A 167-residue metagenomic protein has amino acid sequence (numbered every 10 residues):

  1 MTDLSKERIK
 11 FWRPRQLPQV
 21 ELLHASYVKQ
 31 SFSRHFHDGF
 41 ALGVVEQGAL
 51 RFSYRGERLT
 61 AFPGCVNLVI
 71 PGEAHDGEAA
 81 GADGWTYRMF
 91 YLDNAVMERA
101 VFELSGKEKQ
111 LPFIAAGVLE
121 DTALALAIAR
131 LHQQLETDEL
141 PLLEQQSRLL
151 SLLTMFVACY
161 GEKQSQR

Functional and structural regions predicted by a protein language model:
D3-Q110, T137-D138: N-terminal regulatory/effector-sensing and dimerization cores that precede helix-turn-helix DNA-binding domains
G56, L92, V157, Q166-R167: Proteins with a high burden of low-complexity, intrinsically disordered sequence enriched in S/T/G/P/A and R, requiring
S105-Q166: Amphipathic alpha-helical segments enriched in hydrophobic/aromatic residues interleaved with Lys/Arg
